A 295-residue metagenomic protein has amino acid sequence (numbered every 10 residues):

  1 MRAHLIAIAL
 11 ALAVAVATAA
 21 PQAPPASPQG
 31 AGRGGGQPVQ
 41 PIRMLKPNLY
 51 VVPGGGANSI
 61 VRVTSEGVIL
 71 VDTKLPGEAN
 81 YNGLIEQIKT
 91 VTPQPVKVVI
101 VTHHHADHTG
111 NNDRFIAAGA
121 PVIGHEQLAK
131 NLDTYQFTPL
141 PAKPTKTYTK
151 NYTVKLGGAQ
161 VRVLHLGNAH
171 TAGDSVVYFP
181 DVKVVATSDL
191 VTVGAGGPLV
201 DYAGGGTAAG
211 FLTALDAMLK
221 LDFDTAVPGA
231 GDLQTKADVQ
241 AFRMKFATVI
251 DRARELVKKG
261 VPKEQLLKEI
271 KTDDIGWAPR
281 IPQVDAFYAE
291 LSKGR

Functional and structural regions predicted by a protein language model:
M1-A9: Bacterial N-terminal signal peptides that target proteins for export
V14-Q37, K220-D222, L233-R295: Accessory terminal helices/loops
P21-Q37, K46-L49, P53-G54, N82 (+2 more regions): PEST-like low-complexity, intrinsically disordered acidic/proline/serine-rich tracts that flank trafficking/processing
Q40-I88, S175-F179, K183-D189: Conserved beta-strand hairpin/beta-sheet module of binuclear metal-dependent hydrolase folds, prominently
N48, R62, D72, I88 (+10 more regions): Divalent metal-coordination and catalytic microenvironments
S65-I69, E78-V122, L221: Active-site metal-binding motif and surrounding structural segment of the metallo-beta-lactamase
G67-I69, T73-G77, T153, Q160 (+2 more regions): Metallo-beta-lactamase
P93, A106-G167, T171-S175, D222-T225 (+1 more regions): Divalent-metal coordination cores built from histidine and acidic residues
